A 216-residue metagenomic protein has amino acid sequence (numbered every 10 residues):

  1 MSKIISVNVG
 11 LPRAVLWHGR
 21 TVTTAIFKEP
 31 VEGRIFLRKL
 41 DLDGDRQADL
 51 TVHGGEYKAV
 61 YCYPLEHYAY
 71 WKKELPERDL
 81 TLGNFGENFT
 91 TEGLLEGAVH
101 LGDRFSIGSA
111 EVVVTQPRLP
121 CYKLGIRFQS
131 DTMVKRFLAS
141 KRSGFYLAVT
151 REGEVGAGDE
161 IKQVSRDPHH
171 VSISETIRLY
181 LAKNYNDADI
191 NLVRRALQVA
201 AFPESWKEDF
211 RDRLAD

Functional and structural regions predicted by a protein language model:
M1-L124, T132, P168-D216: Electropositive, beta-rich accessory/interaction domains or terminal extensions that provide binding surfaces
G33, S143-F145, A157-D159: A short pocket-lining beta-strand/turn micro-motif at the edge of beta-sheets
F85-L94, F137-L147: Short, structured beta-strand/loop micro-motifs enriched in basic residues and often containing a Trp
G102, E152, A157-D159: Loop/turn positions that initiate beta-strands
R127-A139: Short beta-strand-turn/beta-hairpin segments enriched in glycine/proline and small hydrophobics that form edge-strand
I161-S165: Short hydrophobic beta/alpha edge segments that flank linear recognition/processing sites
